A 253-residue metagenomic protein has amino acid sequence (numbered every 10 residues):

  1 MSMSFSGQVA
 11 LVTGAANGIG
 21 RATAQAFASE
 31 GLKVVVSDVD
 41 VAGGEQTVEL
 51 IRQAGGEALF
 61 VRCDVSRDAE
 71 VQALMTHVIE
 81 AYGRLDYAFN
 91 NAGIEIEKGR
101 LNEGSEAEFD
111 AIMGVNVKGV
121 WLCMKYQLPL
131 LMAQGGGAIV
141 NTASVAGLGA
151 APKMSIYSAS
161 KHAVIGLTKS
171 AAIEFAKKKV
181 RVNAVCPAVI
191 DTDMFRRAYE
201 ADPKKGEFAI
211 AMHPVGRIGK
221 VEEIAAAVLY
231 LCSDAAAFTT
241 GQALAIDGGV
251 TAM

Functional and structural regions predicted by a protein language model:
M1, I156, K177, V189-M212: A glycine/serine/threonine-rich, flexible loop-to-helix segment that serves as the NAD(P) cofactor-binding "lid"
S2, E95-K98, G149, L229 (+1 more regions): Short C-terminal tail/terminal secondary-structure segment of NAD(P)H-dependent dehydrogenase/reductase domains
G99-L101, S105-D110, A209: Substrate-binding pocket helix/loop in short-chain dehydrogenase/reductase
L101-N102, G149-S155, K177-K178, G216 (+1 more regions): Active-site loop immediately N-terminal to the catalytic Tyr-X3-Lys motif of short-chain dehydrogenase/reductase
M124, S160, T168: Active-site helix of classical SDR
P129, I173-K177, A237: Alpha-helical segment proximal to the catalytic Tyr-Lys
S144: Residue(s) in the substrate-gating loop at a strand-loop-helix junction that position the organic substrate next
